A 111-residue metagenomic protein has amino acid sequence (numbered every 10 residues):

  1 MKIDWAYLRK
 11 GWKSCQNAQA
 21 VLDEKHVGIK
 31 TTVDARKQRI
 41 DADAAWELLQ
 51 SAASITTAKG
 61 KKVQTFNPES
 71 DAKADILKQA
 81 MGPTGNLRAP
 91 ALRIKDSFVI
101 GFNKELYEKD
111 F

Functional and structural regions predicted by a protein language model:
M1-A35: Local sequence-structure signature of Cys/Sec-based thiol-disulfide redox active-site neighborhoods
K37-F111: Thiol/selenol-based redox catalytic cores and closely related redox-interacting motifs
